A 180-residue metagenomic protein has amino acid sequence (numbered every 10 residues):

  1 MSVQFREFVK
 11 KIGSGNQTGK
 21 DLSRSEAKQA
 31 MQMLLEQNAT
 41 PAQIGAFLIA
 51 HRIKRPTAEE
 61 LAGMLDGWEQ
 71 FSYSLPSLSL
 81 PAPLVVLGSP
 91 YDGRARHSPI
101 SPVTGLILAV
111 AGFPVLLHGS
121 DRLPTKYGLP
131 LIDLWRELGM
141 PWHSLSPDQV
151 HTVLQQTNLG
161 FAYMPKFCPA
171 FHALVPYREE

Functional and structural regions predicted by a protein language model:
M1-H97, A109-A111, V115: Acidic, glycine/proline-rich low-complexity segments that act as flexible tails and inter-domain linkers
G45, L116-H118, Y163-P165: Short beta-strands and strand-loop turn motifs
K54, R122-T125, C168: Gly/Ser/Thr-rich loops at beta-strand to alpha-helix junctions that form or flank small-molecule/cofactor-binding
A58, L75-P76, R136, Y163-P165: Short alpha-helix boundary/capping motifs
E69, T125-Y127, V153, H172: Short secondary-structure boundary/hinge segments and terminal tails
P81-H151: A generic, well-ordered mixed alpha/beta core segment in the N-terminal half of proteins
L145-E180: Phosphate/diphosphate-binding glycine-rich loops and adjacent basic-rich segments that engage nucleotide
